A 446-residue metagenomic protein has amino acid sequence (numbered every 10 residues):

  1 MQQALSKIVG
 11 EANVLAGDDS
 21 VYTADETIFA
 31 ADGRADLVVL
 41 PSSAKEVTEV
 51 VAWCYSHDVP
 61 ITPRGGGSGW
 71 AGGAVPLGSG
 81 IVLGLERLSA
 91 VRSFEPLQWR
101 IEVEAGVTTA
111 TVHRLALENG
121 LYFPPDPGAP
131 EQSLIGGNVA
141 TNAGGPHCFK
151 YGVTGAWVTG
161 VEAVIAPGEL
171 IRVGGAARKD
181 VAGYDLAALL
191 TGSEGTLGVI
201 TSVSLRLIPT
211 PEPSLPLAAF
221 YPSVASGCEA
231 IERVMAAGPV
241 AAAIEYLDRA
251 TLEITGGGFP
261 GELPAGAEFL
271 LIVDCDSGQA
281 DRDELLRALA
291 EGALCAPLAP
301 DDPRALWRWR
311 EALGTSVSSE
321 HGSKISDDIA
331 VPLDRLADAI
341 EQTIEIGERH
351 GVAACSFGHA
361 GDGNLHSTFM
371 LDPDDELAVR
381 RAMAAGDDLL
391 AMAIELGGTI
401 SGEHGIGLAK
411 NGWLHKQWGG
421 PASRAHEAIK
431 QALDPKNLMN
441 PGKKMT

Functional and structural regions predicted by a protein language model:
M1-A52, G69-W99, T251-P260, D301-S326 (+2 more regions): N-terminal flexible segment immediately upstream of the FAD-binding catalytic core in FAD-dependent oxidoreductases
M1-T27, H57-V59, A288-R304, E395-I400 (+2 more regions): N-terminal accessory segments
L15-A24, L205-P209, L215-A385, M392 (+1 more regions): C-terminal substrate-recognition/cap domain of FAD-linked oxidoreductases
C54, G195, D434: Conserved, mostly hydrophobic/aromatic
A90-E245, L438-M439: FAD-binding subdomain of flavoenzyme oxidoreductases
E169, N411-T446: Activity-critical C-terminal alpha-helical subdomain
H359, T399-I406, P441-K444: Short acidic/histidine-rich active-site segments
